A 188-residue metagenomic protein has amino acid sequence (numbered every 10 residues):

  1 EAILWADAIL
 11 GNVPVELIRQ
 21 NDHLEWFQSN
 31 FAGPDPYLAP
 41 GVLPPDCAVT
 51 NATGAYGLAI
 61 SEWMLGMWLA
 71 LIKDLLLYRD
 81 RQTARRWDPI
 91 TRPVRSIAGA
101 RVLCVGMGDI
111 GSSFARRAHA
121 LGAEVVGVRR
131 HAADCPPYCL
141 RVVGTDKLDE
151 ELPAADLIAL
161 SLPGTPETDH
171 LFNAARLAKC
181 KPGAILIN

Functional and structural regions predicted by a protein language model:
E1, D7-N12, R81-I90, P137-T145 (+1 more regions): Short gly/ser/thr-rich secondary-structure transition/capping motifs
A2-L4, I18-N21, I97, E150-A155 (+1 more regions): A short, aliphatic-rich alpha-helical micro-motif
W5-R81, V94, L186: Phosphate/diphosphate ligand-binding glycine-rich loop within oxidoreductases
D46, A98-V102, A174, G183: Phosphate-coordination loops involved in phosphoryl transfer and adenosine-cofactor binding
Y78-S113, L140: Glycine-rich NAD(P)-binding loop of Rossmann-like domains
A115, H119: Gly/Ala-rich phosphate-binding loop of Rossmann-like dinucleotide-binding domains, activating on the conserved
A120-Y138: NAD(P)-binding Rossmann-fold cofactor-contacting core
A132-N188: Rossmann-like adenosine-cofactor binding region
